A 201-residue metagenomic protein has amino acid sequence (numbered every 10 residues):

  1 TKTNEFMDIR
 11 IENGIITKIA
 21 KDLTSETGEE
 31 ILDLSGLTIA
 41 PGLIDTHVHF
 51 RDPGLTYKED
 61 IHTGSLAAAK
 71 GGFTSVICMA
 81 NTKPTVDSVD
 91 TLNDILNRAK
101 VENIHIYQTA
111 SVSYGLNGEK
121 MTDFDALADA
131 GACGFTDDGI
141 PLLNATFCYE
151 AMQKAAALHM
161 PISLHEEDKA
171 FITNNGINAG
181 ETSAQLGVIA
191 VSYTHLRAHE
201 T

Functional and structural regions predicted by a protein language model:
T1-T27, E200: N-terminal metal-binding scaffold of metallo-dependent hydrolase/deaminase domains
T24-I39: Active-site metal-binding motif and surrounding structural segment of the metallo-beta-lactamase
L37-A99: Metal-associated gating/positioning segment near the N- to mid-region
V48-E59, T109-G118, I189-A190: Active-site mouth loops of central-metabolism enzymes
K58-S65, N117-D125: Short, acidic/polar
H62-V86, K100-Y114, A128-L143, H159-S163 (+1 more regions): Divalent metal-dependent hydrolysis catalytic cores, especially in the metallo-beta-lactamase
S88, A170-S183: Histidine/acidic-residue-rich catalytic or RNA/ligand-binding cores of hydrolases and nuclease-related proteins
T194-T201: Conserved small/polar residues in nucleotide/adenosyl-binding loops
